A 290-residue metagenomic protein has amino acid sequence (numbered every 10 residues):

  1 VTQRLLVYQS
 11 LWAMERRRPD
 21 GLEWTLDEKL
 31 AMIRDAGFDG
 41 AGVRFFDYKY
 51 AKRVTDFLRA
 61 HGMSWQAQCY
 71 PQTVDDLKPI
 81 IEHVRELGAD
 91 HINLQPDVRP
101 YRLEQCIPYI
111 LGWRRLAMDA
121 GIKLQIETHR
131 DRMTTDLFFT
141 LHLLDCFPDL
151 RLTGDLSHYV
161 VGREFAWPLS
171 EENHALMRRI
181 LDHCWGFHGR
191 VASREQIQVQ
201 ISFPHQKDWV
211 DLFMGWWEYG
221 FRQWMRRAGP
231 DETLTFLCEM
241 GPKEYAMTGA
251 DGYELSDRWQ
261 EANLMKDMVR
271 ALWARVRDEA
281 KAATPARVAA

Functional and structural regions predicted by a protein language model:
V1-R85, A89, D267-A290: N-terminal pre-domain/capping segments
T2-L5, G37-G40, R59-Q66, G88-D90 (+4 more regions): Short, well-ordered coil/turn segments that N-cap beta-strands
T2-L6, L11-M14, R18-K29, C146-R151 (+1 more regions): Histidine-acidic metal/acid-base catalytic patches
S10-E15, R44-F46, Q68-Q72, D97-R99 (+4 more regions): Active-site beta-loop-alpha junctions enriched in small/polar residues
L22-T25, Y48-K49, V74-D75, P108 (+3 more regions): Residue-level recognition of alpha-helix initiation/capping sites
E28-M32, K52-A60, P79-E86, Q105-D119 (+7 more regions): Alpha-helical scaffolding segments of alpha/beta enzyme cores, especially the outer helices of TIM-barrel or partial
Y50, Y101, Q196: Short glycine-rich, flexible loops that bind phosphorylated cofactors or substrates
S64-L152: Active-site acidic/histidine proton-transfer and metal-coordination neighborhood in alpha/beta enzyme cores
